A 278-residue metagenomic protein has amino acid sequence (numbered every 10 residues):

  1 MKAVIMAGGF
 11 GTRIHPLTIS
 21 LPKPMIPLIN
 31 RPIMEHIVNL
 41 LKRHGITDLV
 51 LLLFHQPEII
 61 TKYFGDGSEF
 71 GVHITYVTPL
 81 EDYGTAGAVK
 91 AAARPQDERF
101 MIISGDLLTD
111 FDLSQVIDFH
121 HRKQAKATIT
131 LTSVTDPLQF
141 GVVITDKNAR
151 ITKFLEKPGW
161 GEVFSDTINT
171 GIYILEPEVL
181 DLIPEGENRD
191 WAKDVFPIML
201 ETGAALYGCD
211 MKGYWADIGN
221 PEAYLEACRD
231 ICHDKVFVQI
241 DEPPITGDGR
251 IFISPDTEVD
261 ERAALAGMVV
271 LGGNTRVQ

Functional and structural regions predicted by a protein language model:
M1-T61, V72: N-terminal glycine-rich phosphate-binding loop and ensuing alpha1 helix
G8, F54, G105, T132-S133 (+1 more regions): Histidine-centered beta-alpha loop that forms part of the nucleotide-sugar donor binding/catalytic region in diverse
R13, I59-K62, A91, D112 (+2 more regions): Phosphate- and divalent-cation-binding pockets in alpha/beta enzyme and binding domains that engage nucleotide-derived
M25, V143-T145, F196, G208: A structural signal for short hydrophobic beta-strand segments in well-ordered beta-sheet cores
E35, A86, V269: Glycine-rich phosphate-binding loop at the start of an alpha helix
T61, G67-K147: Conserved beta-loop-beta/alpha segment of the NTase-like Rossmann-fold superfamily that binds/positions NTPs
F100-M101, L108, S114-H121, T135-P137 (+1 more regions): Catalytic-core segments of class I nucleotidyltransferases/pyrophosphorylases that form NMP-activated intermediates
P243-I245, R250-I251, D256-A263, V269 (+1 more regions): A structural motif detector for beta-strand N-caps
